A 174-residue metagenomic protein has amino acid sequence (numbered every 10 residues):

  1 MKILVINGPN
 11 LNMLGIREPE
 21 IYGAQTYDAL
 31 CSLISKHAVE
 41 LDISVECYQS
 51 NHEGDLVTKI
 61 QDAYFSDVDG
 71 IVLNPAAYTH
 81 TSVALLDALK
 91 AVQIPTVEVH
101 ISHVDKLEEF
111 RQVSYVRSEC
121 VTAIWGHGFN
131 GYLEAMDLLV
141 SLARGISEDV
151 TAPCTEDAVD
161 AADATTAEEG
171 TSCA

Functional and structural regions predicted by a protein language model:
M1-I3: Extreme N-terminal starter segment of soluble prokaryotic enzymes
L14-D28: Glycine- and acidic-residue-enriched helix-capping/strand-helix junction motifs
E46-G54: Short beta->alpha junction loops
C47, V97, K106-V150: Short, glycine-/small-residue-rich phosphate/pyrophosphate-handling segment
D55-I71: Short, electropositive alpha-helical surface patch
D67-D105: Mid-chain, well-packed structural core segment of small domains
I146-C173: Intrinsically disordered, low-complexity terminal tails and inter-domain linkers enriched for S/T/G/P/D/E
